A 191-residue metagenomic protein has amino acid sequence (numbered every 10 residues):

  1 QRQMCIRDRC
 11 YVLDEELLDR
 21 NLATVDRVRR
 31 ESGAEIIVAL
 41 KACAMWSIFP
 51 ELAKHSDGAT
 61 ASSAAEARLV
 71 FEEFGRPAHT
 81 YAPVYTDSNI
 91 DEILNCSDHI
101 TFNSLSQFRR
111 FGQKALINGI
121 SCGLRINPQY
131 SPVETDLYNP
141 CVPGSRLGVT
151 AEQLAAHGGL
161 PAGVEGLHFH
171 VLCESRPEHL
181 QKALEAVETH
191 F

Functional and structural regions predicted by a protein language model:
R2-I6: Short, small-residue-biased leader/transition segments that mark boundaries at the very start of proteins
R7, V12-D14, L22: Positively charged, low-complexity intrinsically disordered leader regions
L17: Active-site anion-handling motifs in enzyme catalytic cores
R20-E31: A short, N-terminal amphipathic alpha-helix
A34-F191: Active-site-proximal beta-alpha core segment in soluble small-molecule metabolic enzymes
